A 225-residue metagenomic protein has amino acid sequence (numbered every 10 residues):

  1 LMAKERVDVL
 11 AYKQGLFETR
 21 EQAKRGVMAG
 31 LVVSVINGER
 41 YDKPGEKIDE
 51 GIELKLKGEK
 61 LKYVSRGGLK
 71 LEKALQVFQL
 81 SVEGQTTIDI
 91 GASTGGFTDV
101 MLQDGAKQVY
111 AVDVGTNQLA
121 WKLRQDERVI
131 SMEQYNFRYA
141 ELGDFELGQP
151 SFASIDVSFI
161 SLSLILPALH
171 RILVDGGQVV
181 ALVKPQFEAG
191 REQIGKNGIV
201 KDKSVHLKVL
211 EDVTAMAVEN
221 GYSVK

Functional and structural regions predicted by a protein language model:
E5-V7, E21-S81: S4-like RNA-binding module at protein N-termini
V82-S93, M101: Conserved class I S-adenosyl-L-methionine
S93, F97-T98, G115: Residues at the N-terminus of the alpha-helix immediately C-terminal to the conserved SAM/SAH-binding loop
V100-Q108: Conserved S-adenosyl-L-methionine
Y110-L164: S-adenosyl-L-methionine
S163-V180: A short glycine-rich, Lys/Arg-flanked "PGG" loop and its adjoining helix->strand segment in the class I
G176-G190: Conserved beta-strand signature within the Rossmann-like core of class I S-adenosyl-L-methionine
S204-G221: Short alpha-helix
